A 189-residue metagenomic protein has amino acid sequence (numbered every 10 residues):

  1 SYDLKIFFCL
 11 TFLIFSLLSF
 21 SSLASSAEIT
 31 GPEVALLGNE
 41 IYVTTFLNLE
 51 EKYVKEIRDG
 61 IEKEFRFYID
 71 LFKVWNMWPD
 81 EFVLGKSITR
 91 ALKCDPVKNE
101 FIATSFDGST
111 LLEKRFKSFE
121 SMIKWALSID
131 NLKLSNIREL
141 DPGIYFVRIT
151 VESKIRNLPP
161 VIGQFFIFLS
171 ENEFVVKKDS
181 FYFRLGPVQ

Functional and structural regions predicted by a protein language model:
S1-L4: N-terminal secretory signal peptides that target proteins for export/translocation
F7-S19: Bacterial N-terminal signal peptides
A24-K73: N-terminal onset of structured domains
G31-V34, P79, S135-R138: Beta-strand-rich interaction surfaces with strong enrichment in secreted/lumenal proteins
E40-T44, E64, S87-T89, I144-F146 (+1 more regions): Intrinsic-disorder/low-complexity, polar/charged segments enriched in Ser/Thr/Lys/Arg/Asp/Glu/Gln
E50-I57, N76-W78, K154-G163: Short, cysteine-centered beta-strand-loop-beta hairpins and adjacent loop/turn segments enriched in charged/polar
Y53-K124: Structured domain cores in non-transmembrane regions
C94-Q189: Mature, soluble, non-transmembrane domains
